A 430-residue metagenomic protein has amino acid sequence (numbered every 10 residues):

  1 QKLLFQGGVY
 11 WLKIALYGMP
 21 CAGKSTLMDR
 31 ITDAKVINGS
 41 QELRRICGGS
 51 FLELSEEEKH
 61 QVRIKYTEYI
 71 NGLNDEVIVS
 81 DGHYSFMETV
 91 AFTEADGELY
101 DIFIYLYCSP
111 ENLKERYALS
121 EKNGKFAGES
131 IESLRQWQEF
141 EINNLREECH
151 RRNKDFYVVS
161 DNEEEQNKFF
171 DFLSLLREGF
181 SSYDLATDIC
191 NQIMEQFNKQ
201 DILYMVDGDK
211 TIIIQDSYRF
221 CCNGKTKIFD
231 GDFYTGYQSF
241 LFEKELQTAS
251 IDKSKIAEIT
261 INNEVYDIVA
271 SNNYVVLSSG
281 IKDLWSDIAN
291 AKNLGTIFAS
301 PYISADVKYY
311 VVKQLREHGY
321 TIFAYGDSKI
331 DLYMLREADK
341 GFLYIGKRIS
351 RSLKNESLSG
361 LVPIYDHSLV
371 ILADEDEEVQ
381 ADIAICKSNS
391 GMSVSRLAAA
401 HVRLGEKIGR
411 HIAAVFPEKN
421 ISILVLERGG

Functional and structural regions predicted by a protein language model:
L12, E132-G208: Non-catalytic pre-domain segments flanking phosphatase-related domains
G23: Conserved glycine(s) of the Walker
D29-E68: Conserved substrate/cofactor phosphate-moiety recognition/catalytic segment in nucleotide-dependent phosphotransferases
S50-L52, Y100-I142: A glycine- and Lys/Arg-enriched "phosphate-lid" helix/loop adjacent to the NTP-binding pocket of small-molecule kinases
E58-E98: Glycine-rich phosphate-binding loop used to anchor ATP phosphates in small-molecule kinases, encompassing both
A95, Y344-I345, S352-G430: PRPP-associated nucleotide enzymes
D184-Y302: Alpha-helical substrate-recognition element adjacent to the catalytic core
D306-A338: Conserved Lys-Pro-Asp/Glu-containing loop-to-beta segment of HAD-superfamily phosphomonoesterases, centered on
